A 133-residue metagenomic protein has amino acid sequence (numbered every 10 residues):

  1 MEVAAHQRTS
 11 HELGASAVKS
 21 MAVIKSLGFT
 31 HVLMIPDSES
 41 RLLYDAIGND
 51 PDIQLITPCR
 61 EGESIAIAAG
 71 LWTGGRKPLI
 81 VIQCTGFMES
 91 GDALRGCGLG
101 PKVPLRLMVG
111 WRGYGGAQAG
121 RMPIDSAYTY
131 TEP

Functional and structural regions predicted by a protein language model:
M1-P133: Thiamine diphosphate
